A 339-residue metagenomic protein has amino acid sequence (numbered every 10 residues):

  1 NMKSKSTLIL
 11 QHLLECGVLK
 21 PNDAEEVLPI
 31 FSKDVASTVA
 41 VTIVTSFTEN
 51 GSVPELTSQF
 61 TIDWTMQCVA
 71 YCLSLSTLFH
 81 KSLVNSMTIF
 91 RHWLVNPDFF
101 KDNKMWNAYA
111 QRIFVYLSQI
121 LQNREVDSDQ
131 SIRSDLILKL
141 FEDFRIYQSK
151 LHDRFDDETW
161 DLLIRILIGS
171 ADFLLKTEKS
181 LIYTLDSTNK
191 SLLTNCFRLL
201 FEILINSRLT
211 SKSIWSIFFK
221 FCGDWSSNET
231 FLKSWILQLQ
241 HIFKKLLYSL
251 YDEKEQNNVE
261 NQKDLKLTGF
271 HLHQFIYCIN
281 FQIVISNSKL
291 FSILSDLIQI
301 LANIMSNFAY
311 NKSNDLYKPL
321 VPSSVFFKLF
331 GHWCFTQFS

Functional and structural regions predicted by a protein language model:
N1-F141, H152, K179, D186-S339: Long, compositionally biased acidic/polar linker segments in very large eukaryotic scaffold/regulatory proteins
P21, L151-S187: Eukaryotic intrinsically disordered low-complexity regulatory regions that serve as activation/interaction modules
F144-Y147: Alpha-helical transmembrane segments and their cytosolic membrane-interface
